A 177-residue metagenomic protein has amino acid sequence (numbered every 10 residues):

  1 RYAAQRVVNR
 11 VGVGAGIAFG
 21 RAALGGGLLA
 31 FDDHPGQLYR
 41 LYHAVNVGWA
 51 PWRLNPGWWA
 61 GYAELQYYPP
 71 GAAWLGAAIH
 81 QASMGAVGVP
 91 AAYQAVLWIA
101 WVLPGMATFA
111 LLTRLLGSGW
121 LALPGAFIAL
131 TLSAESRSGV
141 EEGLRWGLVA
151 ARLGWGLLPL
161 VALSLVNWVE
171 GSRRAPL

Functional and structural regions predicted by a protein language model:
R1-A22: Start-transfer (signal-anchor) and selected internal transmembrane alpha helices of multi-pass inner/ER membrane
R1-A3, W59, A175-L177: Short intrinsically disordered, low-complexity coil segments enriched in acidic
R6, R10, N46-W49, G171: Generic structural signal for short, solvent-exposed loop/turn connectors between secondary structure elements
R6-V8, S118-P124, R173-P176: Membrane-interfacial loop-to-transmembrane alpha-helix junctions, especially the N-terminal start
G16-N167: Active-site lumenal/periplasmic loops and adjacent helix-entry segments of GT-C-fold, multi-pass membrane
S164-L177: Short hydrophobic alpha-helices at membrane interfaces in multi-pass membrane enzymes
